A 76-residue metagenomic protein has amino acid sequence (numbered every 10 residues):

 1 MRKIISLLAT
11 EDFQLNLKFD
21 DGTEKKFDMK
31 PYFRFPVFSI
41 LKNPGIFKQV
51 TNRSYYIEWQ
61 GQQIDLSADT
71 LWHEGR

Functional and structural regions predicted by a protein language model:
M1-R76: Motif-centric detector for short Cys/His coordination patterns
